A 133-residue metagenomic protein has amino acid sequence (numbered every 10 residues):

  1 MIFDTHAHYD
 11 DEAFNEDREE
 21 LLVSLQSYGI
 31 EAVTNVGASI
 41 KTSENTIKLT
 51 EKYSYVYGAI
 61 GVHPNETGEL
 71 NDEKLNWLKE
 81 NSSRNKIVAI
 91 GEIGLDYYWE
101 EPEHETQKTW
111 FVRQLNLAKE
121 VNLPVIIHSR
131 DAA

Functional and structural regions predicted by a protein language model:
M1-A133: Mid-domain alpha/beta scaffold segments of enzyme catalytic cores
